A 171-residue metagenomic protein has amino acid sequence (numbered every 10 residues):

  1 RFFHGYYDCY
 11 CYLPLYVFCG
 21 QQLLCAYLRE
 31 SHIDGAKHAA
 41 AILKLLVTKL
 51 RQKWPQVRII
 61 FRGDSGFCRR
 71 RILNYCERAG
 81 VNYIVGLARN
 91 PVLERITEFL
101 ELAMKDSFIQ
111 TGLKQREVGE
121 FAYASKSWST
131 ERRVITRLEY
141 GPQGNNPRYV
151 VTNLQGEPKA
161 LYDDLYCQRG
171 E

Functional and structural regions predicted by a protein language model:
R1, Q21, I59-C68, Y83 (+2 more regions): Short, conserved catalytic/metal-binding motifs centered on acidic residues
R1-L15: Active-site-proximal, Lys/Arg-enriched surface segment that forms a nucleic-acid-binding/basic interface patch
C19-S31: Gly-rich Lys/Arg/Thr-decorated short loops/hinges at beta-loop-alpha junctions or inter-strand turns that position
L28-Q52, Y149: Active-site beta-loop-alpha junctions of metal-dependent nucleic acid enzymes, especially the RNase H-like/DDE
R29-S31, G66-C68, A88-N90: Active-site beta-loop-alpha junctions enriched in small/polar residues
K49, P55-R62: A conserved hydrophobic secondary-structure block that centers on an alpha-helix together with its immediately flanking
L73-N82: Short, surface-exposed basic-aromatic patches at helix termini and helix-loop junctions that form
N82-E171: An anionic, glycine-rich sequence signature occurring as long contiguous blocks
